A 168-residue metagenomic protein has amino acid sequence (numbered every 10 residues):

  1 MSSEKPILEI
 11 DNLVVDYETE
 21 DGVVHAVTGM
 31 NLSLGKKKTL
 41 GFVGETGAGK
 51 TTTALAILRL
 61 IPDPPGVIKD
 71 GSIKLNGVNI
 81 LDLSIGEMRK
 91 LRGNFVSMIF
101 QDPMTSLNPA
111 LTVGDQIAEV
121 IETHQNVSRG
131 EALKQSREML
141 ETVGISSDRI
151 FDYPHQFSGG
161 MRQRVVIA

Functional and structural regions predicted by a protein language model:
L32-L34, L91: Conserved hydrophobic segment flanking the Walker A/P-loop of ABC-type ATPase nucleotide-binding domains
F42-E45: The feature captures the beta-strand-to-loop junction immediately N-terminal to the Walker
I68-N79: Conserved ABC transporter NBD signature motif
V78-N79, E131-D148: Conserved ABC ATPase "signature" region
N79-S97, D115, T123, R129: ABC ATPase NBD coupling module
I117, I167: Hydrophobic anchor residue at the start of the ABC signature
D152-F157, M161: Conserved ABC ATPase signature
